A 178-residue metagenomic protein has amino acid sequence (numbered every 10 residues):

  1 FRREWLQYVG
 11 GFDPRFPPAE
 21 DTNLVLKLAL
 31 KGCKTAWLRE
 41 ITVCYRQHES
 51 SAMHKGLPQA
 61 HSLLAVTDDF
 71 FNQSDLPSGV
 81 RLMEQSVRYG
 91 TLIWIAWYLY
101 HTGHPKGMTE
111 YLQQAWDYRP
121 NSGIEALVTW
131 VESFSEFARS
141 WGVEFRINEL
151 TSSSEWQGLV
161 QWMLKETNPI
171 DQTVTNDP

Functional and structural regions predicted by a protein language model:
F1-V66: Conserved nucleotide-sugar donor-binding catalytic segment
Q47-P178: C-terminal subregions of glycosyltransferases and related glycan-biosynthesis enzymes
